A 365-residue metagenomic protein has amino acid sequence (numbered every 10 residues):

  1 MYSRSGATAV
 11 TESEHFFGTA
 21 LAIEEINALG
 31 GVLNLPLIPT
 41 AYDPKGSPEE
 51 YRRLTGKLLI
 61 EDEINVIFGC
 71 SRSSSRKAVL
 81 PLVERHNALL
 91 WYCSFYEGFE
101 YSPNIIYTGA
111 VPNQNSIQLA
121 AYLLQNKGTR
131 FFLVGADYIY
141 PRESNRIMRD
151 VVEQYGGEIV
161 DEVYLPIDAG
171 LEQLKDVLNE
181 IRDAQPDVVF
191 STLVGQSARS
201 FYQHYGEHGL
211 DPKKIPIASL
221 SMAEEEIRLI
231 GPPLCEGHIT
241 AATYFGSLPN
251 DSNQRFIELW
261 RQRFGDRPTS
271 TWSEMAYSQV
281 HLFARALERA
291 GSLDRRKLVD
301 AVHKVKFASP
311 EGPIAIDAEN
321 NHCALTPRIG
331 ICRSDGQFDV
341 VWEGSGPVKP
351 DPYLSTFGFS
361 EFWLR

Functional and structural regions predicted by a protein language model:
M1-A20, Y42-P48, P268-W272: Extracytoplasmic "Venus flytrap"
H15, V32-G98: Beta-alpha junction/loop-to-helix N-cap segments that form part of ligand/metal-binding clefts
G30-K45, S102-N104, V152-L171: Short beta-strand elements in bilobed, periplasmic/extracellular small-molecule ligand-binding domains
L58-S71, W91-C93, F132-L133, A184-G195 (+3 more regions): Periplasmic-binding protein-like
I105-Y164: An alpha-beta-alpha
Q154-A241: Extracellular/periplasmic bilobed ligand-binding domains
Y205-Y277, T356-S360: Extracellular/periplasmic periplasmic-binding protein-like sensory domains
P310-R365: Solvent-exposed, acidic/polar segments of extracytosolic/periplasmic ligand-binding ectodomains
